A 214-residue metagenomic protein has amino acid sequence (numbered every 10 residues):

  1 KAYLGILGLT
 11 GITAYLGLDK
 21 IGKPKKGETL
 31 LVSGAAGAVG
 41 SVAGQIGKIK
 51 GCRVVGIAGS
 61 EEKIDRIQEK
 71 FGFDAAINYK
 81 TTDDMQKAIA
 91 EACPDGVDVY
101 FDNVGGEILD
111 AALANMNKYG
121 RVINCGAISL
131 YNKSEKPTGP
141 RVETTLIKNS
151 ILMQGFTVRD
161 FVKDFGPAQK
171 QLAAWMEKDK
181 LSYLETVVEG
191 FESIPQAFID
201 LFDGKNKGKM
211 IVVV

Functional and structural regions predicted by a protein language model:
K1-V214: Terminal helix/beta-alpha structural elements that buttress the NAD(P)+-binding lobe
